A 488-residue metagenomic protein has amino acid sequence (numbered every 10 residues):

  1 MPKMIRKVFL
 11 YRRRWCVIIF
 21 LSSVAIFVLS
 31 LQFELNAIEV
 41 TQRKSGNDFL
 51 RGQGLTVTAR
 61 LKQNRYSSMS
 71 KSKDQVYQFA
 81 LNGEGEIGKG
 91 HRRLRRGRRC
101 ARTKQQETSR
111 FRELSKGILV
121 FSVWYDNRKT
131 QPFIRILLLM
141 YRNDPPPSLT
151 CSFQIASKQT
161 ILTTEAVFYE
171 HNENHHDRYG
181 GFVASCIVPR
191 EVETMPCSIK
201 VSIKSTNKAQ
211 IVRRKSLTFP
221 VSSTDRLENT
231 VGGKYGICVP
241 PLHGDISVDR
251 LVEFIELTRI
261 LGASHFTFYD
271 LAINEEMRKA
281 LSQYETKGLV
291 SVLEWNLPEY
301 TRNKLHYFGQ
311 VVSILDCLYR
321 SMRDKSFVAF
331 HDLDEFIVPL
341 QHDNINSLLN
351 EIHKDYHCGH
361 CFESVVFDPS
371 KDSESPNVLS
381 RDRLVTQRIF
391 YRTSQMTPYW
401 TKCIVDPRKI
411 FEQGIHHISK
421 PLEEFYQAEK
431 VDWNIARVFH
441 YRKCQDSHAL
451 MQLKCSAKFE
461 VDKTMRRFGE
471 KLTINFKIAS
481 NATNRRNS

Functional and structural regions predicted by a protein language model:
P2-D225, G232, Y307, V311 (+2 more regions): Catalytic-site signature of metal-activated, phosphate-bearing donor transferases, centered on the GT-A/GT-A-like
R14-W15, N174-R178, D225-C238, L242-H243 (+2 more regions): Active-site-proximal specificity loops/subdomain of glycosyltransferases
F254-S264: Short, acidic, metal-binding catalytic loop of nucleotide-sugar glycosyltransferases
Y269-A272, N296-L297, F362-F367: Acidic carboxylate-rich catalytic motifs and surrounding loops in phosphoryl-/glycosyl-chemistry enzymes
